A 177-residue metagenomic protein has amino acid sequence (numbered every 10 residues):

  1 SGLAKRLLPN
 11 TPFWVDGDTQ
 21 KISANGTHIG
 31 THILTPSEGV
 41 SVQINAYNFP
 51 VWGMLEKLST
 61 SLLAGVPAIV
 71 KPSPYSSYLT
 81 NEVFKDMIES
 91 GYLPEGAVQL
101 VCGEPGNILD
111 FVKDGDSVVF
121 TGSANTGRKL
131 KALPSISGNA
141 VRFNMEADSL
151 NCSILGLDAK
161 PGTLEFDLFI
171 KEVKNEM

Functional and structural regions predicted by a protein language model:
S1-L58, L93-V98: N-terminal Rossmann NAD(P)-binding subdomain characteristic of aldehyde/semialdehyde dehydrogenases
G30-T31, V98-V119: A structured beta-alpha segment of the ubiquitous adenosine-cofactor-binding alpha/beta core
S41, N48, C102-L109, G122-G127: Beta-loop-alpha module in the N-terminal Rossmann-like domain of NAD(P)-dependent dehydrogenases, especially those
E56-G103: PLP-dependent aminotransferase-like
V70, L100-C102, F120-G122, F143-E146: General beta-strand structural signal in soluble alpha/beta enzymes
T80-V83, F111, L130: Hydrophobic packing residues within well-ordered alpha-helices of enzyme cores
D86-G91, G115-S117, N125-M177: ALDH superfamily catalytic-core signature
